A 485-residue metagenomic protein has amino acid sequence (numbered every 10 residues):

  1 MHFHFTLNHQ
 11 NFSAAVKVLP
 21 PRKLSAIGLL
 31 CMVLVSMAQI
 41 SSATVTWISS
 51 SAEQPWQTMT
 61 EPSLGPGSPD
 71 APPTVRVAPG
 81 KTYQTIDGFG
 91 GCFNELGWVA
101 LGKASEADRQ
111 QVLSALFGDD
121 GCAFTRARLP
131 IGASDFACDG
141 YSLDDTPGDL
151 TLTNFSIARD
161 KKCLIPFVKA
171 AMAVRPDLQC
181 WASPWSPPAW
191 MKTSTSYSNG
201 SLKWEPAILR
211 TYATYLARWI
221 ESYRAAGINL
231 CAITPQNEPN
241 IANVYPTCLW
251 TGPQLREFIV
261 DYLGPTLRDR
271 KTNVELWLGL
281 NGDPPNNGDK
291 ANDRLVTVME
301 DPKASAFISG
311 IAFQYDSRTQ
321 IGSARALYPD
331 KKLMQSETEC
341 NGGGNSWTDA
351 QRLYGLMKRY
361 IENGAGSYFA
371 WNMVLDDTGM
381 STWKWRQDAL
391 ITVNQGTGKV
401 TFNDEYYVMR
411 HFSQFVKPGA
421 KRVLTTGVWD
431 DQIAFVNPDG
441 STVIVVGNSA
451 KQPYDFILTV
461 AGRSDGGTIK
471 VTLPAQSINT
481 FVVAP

Functional and structural regions predicted by a protein language model:
M1-P21: N-terminal secretory signal peptides that target proteins for export/translocation
G28-S36: Bacterial N-terminal signal peptides
W56-L230, D261: N-terminal catalytic cores of secreted or lumenal carbohydrate-active enzymes
G91, A123, C180, I233 (+5 more regions): Conserved, mostly hydrophobic/aromatic
T211-R218, S222-A232, P239-N341: Active-site neighborhood of glycoside hydrolase catalytic domains
K332-V408: Aromatic/acidic polysaccharide-binding cleft in carbohydrate-active enzymes
A389-S441: Glycan-recognition and catalytic regions of carbohydrate-active enzymes
T425-A461, T472, Q476: Carbohydrate-binding surface patches
